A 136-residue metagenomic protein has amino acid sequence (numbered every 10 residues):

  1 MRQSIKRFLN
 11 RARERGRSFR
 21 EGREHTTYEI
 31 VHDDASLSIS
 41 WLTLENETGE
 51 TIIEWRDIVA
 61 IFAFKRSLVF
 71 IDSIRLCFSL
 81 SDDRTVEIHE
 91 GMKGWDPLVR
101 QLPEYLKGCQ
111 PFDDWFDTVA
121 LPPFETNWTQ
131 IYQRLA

Functional and structural regions predicted by a protein language model:
M1-D34: Anionic N-terminal interaction surfaces
N10-R13, S38, E45-N46: Short, conserved active-site entrance elements at the starts or edges of catalytic domains
A12-E14, V59-A136: Acidic, Ser/Thr- and proline-rich intrinsically disordered linker/docking segments of eukaryotic scaffolds
R23-H25, N46-T48, S81-D83: Glycine-centered tight beta-turn/hairpin loop motif at sheet-sheet or coil-to-beta transitions
T27-A35, T51-I53, C77-S79: Short, exposed beta-strand/loop patches in secreted or surface proteins that constitute
L37-I39, T51-L68: Phosphoinositide-dependent membrane-docking surfaces
L37-L44, R75-S79: Short polybasic amphipathic segments
T43-N46, G94-W95: Short, surface-exposed beta-strand-loop junctions and turns on beta-sheet-rich folds
